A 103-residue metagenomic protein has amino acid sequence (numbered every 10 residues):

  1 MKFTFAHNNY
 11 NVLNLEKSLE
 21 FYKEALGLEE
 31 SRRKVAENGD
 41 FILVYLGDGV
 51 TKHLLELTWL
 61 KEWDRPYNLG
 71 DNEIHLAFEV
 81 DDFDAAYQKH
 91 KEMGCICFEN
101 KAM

Functional and structural regions predicted by a protein language model:
K2, N9-K52: Core segments of cupin and vicinal oxygen chelate
K2-T4, N72: Residue-level preference for beta-strand/loop junctions
F5-N8, L76: Short, flexible active-site loop motifs that bind/organize anionic cofactors or intermediates
L13-E16, R65-M103: Vicinal oxygen chelate
V35, E62, A102: Residues that form or immediately flank small-molecule/cofactor binding pockets and catalytic motifs
G49-H53, E62-D64, F83-D84: Short, charged/polar surface micro-motifs in flexible loops or helix N-caps
